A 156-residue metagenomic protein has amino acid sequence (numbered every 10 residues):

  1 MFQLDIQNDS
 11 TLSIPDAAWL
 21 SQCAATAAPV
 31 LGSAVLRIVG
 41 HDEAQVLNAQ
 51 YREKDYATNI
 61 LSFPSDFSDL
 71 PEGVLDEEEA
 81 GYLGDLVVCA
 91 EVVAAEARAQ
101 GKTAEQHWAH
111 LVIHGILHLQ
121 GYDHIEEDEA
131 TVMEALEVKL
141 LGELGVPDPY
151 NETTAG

Functional and structural regions predicted by a protein language model:
M1-W108, L119-G156: An acidic/histidine-cluster motif and surrounding catalytic segment that typifies divalent-metal-assisted enzyme active
I113, L117-H118: Short active-site segment of divalent metal-dependent hydrolases/proteases that encodes the spacing between
